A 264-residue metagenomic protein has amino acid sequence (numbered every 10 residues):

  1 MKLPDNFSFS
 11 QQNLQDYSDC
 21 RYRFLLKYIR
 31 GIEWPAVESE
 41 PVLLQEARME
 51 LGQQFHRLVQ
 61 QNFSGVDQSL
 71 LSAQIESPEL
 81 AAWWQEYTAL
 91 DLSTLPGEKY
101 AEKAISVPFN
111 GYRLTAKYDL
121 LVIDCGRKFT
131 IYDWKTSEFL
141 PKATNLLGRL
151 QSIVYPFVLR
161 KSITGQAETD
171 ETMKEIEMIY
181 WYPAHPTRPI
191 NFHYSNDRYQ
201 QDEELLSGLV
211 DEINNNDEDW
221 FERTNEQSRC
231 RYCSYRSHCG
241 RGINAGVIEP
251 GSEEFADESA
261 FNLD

Functional and structural regions predicted by a protein language model:
M1-I123: Metal-dependent nuclease catalytic cores that hydrolyze phosphodiester bonds in DNA/RNA, characterized by
F9, R160-D264: Metal-dependent nuclease catalytic regions and adjoining charged, substrate-binding loops involved in nucleic-acid end
L25-L26, W34, F139-L140, P186-I190 (+1 more regions): Short catalytic/ligand-binding loop motif for oxyanion handling, primarily in non-cytosolic enzymes, centered on
R30, F63, D67, T136 (+2 more regions): Hydrophobic/aromatic-lined pockets within catalytic cores
V42, E46, K142-L146, T224: Short, solvent-exposed segments of well-ordered alpha helices
Q53, R57-Q61, F157, D211 (+1 more regions): A broad, structural surface signal
W83-W84, W134, W181, Y235: Tryptophan-centric aromatic hotspots in well-structured domains and transmembrane helices
K103-G208: Mg2+/Mn2+-dependent nuclease catalytic core
